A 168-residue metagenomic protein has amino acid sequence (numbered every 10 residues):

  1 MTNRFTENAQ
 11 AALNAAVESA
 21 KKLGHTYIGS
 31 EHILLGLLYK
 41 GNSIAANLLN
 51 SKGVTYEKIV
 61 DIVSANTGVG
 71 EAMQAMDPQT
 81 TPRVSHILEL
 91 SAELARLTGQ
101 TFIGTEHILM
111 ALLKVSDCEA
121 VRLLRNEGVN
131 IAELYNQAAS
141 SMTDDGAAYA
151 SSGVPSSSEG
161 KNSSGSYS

Functional and structural regions predicted by a protein language model:
M1-S168: Histone-fold recognition with a strong bias for associated Lys/Arg-rich disordered tails
